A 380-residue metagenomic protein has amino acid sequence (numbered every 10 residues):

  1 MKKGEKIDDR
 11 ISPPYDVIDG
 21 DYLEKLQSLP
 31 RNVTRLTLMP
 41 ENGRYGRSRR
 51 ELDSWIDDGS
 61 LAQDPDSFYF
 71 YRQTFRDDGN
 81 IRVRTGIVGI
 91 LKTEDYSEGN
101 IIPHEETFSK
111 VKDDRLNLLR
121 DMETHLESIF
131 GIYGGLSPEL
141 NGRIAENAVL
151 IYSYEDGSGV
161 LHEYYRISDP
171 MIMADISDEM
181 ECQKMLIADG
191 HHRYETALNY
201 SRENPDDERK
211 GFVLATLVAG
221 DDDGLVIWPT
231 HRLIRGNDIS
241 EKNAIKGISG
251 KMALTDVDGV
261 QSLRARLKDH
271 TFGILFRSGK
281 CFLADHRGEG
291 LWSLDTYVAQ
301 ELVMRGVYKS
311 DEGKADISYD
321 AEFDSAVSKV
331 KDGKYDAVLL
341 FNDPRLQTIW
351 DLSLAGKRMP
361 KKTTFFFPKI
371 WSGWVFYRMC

Functional and structural regions predicted by a protein language model:
M1-C380: Surface-exposed, charge/polar-rich loops and edge strands
